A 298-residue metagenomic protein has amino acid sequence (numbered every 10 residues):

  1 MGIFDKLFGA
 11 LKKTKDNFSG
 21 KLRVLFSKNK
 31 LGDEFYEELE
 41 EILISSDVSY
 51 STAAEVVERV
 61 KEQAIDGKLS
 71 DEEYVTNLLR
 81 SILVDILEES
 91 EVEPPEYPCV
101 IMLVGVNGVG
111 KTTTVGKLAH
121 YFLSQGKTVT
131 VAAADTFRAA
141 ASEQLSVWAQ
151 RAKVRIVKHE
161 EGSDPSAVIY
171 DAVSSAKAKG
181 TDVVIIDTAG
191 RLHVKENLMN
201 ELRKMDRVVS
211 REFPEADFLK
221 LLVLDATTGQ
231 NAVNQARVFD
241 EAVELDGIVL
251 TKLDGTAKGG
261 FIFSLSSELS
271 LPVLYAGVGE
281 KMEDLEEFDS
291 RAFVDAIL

Functional and structural regions predicted by a protein language model:
M1-F18: N-terminal accessory targeting/assembly segments
F4, A53, E72, K111-V115 (+5 more regions): Alpha-helix N-cap/helix-start motif
K13, N17-A134, A141-I186: Primarily NTPase-proximal linker/entry elements flanking Walker-type ATP/GTP-binding cores
E62-I65, R191, E244: Glycine-rich phosphate/diphosphate-binding loops and the adjacent beta-loop-alpha structural elements that coordinate
N107, A189, D225: Short glycine-/small-residue-rich Rossmann-like dinucleotide-binding loops
T136-R138, E161, G190, T228 (+1 more regions): Short, glycine/acidic-enriched loop or turn micro-motifs at the edges of active sites
P165-K179, V194-L298: Conserved catalytic-core segment of NTP-binding enzymes
